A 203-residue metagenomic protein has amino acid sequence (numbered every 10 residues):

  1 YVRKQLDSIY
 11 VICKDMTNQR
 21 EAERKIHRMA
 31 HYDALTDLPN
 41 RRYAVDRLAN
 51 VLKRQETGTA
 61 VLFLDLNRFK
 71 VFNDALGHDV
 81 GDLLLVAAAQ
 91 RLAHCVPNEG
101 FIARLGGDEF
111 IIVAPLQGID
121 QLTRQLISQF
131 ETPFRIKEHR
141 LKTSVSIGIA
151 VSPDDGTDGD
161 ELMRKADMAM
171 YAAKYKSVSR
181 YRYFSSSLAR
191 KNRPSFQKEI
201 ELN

Functional and structural regions predicted by a protein language model:
Y1-R3, T132, A150: Output-coupling edge of small sensory domains
Q5-D15: PAS-family sensory domains
M16-T17, L66-N67, S187: PAS/PAC or PAS-like capping segment
R20, R24-H31, D37-A60, N67-P97 (+5 more regions): Conserved long alpha-helical elements within nucleotide-processing catalytic cores of c-di-GMP signaling and class III
I102, Q125, H139, S146-K176 (+1 more regions): Cyclic nucleotide signaling catalytic output domains
